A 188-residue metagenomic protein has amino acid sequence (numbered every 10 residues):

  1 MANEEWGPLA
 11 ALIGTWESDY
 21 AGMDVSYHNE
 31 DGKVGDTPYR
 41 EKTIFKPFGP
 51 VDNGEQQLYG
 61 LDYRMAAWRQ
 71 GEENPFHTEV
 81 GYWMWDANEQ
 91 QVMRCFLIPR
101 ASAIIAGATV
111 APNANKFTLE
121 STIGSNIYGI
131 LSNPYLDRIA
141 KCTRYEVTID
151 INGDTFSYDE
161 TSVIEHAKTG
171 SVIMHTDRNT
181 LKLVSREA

Functional and structural regions predicted by a protein language model:
M1-A188: Hydrophobic small-molecule pocket/channel-lining residues, especially in calycin-type beta-barrels
